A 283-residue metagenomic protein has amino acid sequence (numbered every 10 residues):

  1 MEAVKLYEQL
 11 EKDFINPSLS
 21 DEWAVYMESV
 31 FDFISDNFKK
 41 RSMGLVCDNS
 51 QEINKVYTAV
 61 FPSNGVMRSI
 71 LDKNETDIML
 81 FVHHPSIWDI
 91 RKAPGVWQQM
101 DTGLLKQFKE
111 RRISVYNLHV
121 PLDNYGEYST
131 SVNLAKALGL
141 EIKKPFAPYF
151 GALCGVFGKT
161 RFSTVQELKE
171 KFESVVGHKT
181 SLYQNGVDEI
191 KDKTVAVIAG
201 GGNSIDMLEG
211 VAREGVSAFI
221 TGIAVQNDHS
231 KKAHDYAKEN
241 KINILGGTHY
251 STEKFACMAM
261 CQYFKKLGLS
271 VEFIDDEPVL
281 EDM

Functional and structural regions predicted by a protein language model:
M1-M283: Active-site catalytic microenvironments in core metabolic enzymes, especially phosphate/sugar-handling
